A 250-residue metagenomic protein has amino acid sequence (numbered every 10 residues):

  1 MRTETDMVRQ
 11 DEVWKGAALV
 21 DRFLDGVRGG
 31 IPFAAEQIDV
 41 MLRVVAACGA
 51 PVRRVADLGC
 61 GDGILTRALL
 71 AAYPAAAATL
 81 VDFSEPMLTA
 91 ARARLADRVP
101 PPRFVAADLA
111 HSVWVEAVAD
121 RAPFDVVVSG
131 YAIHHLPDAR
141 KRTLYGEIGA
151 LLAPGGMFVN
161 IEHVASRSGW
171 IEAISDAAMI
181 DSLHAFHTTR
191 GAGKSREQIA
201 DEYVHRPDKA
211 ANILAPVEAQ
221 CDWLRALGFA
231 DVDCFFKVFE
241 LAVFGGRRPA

Functional and structural regions predicted by a protein language model:
R2-A50, I64: Conserved class I S-adenosyl-L-methionine
A56-L58, I64-W114: Class I SAM-dependent methyltransferase SAM/SAH-binding core
V113-R121: Short amphipathic alpha-helix with an adjacent loop that forms part of the alpha/beta core around
V128: A conserved beta-strand element that flanks and buttresses the S-adenosyl-L-methionine
Y131-A132: Short catalytic micro-motifs in class I SAM-dependent methyltransferases
R142-P154: A short glycine-rich, Lys/Arg-flanked "PGG" loop and its adjoining helix->strand segment in the class I
I161-R225: C-terminal alpha-helical "lid/dimerization" subdomain adjacent to the S-adenosyl-L-methionine
A230-A250: Core SAM-dependent methyltransferase catalytic element
